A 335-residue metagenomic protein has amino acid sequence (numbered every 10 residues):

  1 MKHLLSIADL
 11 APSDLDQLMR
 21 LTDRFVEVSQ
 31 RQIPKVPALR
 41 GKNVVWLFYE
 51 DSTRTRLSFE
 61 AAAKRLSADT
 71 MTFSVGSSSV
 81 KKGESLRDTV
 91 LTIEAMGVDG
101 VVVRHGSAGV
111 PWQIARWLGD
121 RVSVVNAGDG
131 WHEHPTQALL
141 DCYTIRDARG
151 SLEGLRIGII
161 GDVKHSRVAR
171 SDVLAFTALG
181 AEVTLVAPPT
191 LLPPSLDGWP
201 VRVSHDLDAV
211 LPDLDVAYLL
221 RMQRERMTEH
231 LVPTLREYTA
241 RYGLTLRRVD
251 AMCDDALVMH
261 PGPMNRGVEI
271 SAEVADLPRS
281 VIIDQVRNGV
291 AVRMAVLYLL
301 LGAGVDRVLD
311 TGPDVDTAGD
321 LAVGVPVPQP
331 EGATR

Functional and structural regions predicted by a protein language model:
M1-A61: Positively charged, low-complexity intrinsically disordered leader regions
N43-G97: Active-site cofactor/substrate anionic-group-binding motifs, chiefly glycine- and Lys/Arg-rich phosphate-binding loops
Y49-A61, C142, D147-L220, E225: Glycine-rich phosphate/diphosphate-binding loop of Rossmann-like nucleotide-binding domains
D88-E94, V98-S171, H260: Anion-binding alpha/beta catalytic cores of soluble intermediary-metabolism enzymes, centered on
D120-V122, G180-E182, A251-L257: A short helix->loop->beta-strand "cap" motif at the edges of active sites that frequently abuts
L196-E273: Rossmann-like adenosine-cofactor binding region
D255-A333: Adenosine-phosphate binding glycine-rich loop
